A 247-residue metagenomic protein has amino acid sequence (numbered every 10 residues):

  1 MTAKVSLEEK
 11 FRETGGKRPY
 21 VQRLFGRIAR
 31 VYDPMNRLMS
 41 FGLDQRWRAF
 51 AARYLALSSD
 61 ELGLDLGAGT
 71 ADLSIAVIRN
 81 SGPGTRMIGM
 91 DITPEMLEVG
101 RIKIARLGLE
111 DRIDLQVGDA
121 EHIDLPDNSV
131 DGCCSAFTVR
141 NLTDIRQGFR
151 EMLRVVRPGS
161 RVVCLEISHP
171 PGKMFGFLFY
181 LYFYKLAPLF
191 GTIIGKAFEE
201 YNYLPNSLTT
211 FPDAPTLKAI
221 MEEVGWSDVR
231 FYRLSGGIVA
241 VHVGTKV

Functional and structural regions predicted by a protein language model:
Y32, C133-C134: Hydrophobic beta-strand segment of the Class I
P34, F41-E61, A76: Conserved alpha-helix/loop element of class I SAM-dependent methyltransferases that forms part of the SAM/SAH-binding
L62-H122: Class I SAM-dependent methyltransferase SAM/SAH-binding core
P83-G84, V156-R161: Short glycine-dipeptide loop
E121-G132: A short acidic, Gly/Pro-enriched loop at the edge of an enzyme's catalytic core that lines a small-molecule cofactor
R146-P158: A short glycine-rich, Lys/Arg-flanked "PGG" loop and its adjoining helix->strand segment in the class I
L165, H169-I220, V224, R230: C-terminal alpha-helical "lid/dimerization" subdomain adjacent to the S-adenosyl-L-methionine
S227-V247: Core SAM-dependent methyltransferase catalytic element
